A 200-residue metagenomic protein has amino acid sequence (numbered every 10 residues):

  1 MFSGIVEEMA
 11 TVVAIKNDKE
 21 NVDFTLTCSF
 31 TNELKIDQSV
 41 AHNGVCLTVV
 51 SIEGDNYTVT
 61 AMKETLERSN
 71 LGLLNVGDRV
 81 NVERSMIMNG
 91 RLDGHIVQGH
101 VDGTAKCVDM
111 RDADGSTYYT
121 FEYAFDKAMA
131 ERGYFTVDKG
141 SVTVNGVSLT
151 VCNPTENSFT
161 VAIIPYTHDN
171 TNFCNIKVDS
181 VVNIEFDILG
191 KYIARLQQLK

Functional and structural regions predicted by a protein language model:
M1-K200: Conserved loop->alpha-helix
